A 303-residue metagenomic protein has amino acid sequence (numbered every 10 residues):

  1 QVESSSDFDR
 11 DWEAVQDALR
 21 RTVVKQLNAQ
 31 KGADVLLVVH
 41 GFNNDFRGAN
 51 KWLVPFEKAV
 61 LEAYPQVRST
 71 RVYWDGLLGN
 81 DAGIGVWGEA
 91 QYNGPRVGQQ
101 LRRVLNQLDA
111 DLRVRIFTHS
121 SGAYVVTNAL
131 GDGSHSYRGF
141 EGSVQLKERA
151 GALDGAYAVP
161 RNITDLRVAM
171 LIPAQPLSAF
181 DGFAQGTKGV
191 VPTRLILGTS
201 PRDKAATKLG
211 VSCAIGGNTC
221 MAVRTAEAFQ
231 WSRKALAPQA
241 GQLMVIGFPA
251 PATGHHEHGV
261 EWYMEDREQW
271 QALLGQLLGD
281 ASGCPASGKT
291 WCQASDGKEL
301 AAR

Functional and structural regions predicted by a protein language model:
Q1, L36, S69-R71, V168 (+2 more regions): Conserved beta-strand scaffold positions in the cores of enzyme catalytic domains, especially in NTP/NDP-utilizing
Q1-T70, W74-D81, E89, L105-A110 (+2 more regions): Flexible, membrane-associating and regulatory peripheral segments of lipid-active enzymes
S4-D7, D11, D109, D132 (+9 more regions): Serine/threonine-rich low-complexity intrinsically disordered regions
Q26, A129, R194-I196, M244 (+1 more regions): A general secondary-structure boundary signal
N28-A29, V159-R161, G186-G189, R233-P238: A general structural signal for short secondary-structure junctions and capping/turn motifs
A33, L112, L236-Q239: Residue-level signal for the start and early helices of compact helical domains
F42-G216: Serine-dependent carboxylesterase/thioesterase catalytic core of lipase-like alpha/beta-hydrolase/SGNH enzymes
P201-R303: C-terminal catalytic-base region of ester-bond hydrolases, centering on the histidine of the charge-relay
